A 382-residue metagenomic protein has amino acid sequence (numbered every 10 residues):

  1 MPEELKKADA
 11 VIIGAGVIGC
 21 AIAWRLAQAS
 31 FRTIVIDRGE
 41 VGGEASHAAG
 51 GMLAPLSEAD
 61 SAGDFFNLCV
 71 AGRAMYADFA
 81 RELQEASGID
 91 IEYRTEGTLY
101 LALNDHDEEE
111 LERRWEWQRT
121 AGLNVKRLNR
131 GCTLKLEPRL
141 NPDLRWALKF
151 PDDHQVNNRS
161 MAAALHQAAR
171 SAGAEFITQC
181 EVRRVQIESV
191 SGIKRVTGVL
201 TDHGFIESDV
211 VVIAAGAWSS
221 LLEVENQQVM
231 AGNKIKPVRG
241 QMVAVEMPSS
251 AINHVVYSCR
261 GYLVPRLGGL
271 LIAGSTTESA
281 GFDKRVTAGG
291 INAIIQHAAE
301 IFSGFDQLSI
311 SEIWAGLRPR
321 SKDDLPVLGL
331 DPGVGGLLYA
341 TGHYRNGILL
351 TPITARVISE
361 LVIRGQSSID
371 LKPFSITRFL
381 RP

Functional and structural regions predicted by a protein language model:
A8-V35: N-terminal Rossmann-like FAD-binding beta1-loop-alpha1 element of flavoenzymes
I18, V41, W218: Conserved Rossmann-like nucleotide-cofactor binding loop
W24-A29, I36-R38, G51-M52, S57 (+2 more regions): Active-site substrate-recognition segment that forms the wall of the catalytic cavity or substrate channel
M52-C132, L136, H297-A299: Dinucleotide-binding Rossmann-like beta1-alpha1 core, especially the glycine-rich loop that anchors the ADP
N67-V70, L101-E110, L148-Q167, R285-G290 (+1 more regions): Short beta-strand to alpha-helix junction loop
L148-E188, I193-F205, D209-V210: Helical element adjacent to the flavin cofactor pocket in flavoenzyme catalytic cores
N158, G304-P382: C-terminal catalytic lobe of FAD-dependent flavoproteins
